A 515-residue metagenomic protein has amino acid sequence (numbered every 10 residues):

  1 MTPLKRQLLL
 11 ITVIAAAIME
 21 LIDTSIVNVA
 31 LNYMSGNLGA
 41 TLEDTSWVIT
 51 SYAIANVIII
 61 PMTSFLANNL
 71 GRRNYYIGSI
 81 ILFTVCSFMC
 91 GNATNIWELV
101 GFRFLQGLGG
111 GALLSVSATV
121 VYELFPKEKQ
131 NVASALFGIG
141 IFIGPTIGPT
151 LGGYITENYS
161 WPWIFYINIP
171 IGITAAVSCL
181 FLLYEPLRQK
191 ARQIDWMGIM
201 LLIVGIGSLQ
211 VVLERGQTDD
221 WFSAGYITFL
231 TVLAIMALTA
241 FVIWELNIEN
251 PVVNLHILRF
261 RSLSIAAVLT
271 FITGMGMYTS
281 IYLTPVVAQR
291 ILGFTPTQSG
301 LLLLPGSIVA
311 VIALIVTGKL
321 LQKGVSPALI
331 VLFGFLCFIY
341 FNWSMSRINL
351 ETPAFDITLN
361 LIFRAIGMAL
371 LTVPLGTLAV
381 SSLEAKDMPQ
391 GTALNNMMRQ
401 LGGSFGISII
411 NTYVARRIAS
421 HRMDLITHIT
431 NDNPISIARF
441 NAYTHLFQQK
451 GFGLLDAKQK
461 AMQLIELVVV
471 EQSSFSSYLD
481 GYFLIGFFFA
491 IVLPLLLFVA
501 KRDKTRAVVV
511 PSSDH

Functional and structural regions predicted by a protein language model:
L4-S64, N68, Y76, I81 (+9 more regions): Transmembrane core module of solute transporters
V29, P61-M62, T146, T150 (+7 more regions): Residue-level hotspots within transmembrane alpha-helices of multi-pass secondary transporters
I60-L202, R215: Helix-loop-helix hairpins in multi-pass membrane proteins, especially solute transporters
F137, I143-I147, G153, S280 (+1 more regions): Small-residue-rich alpha-helical segments with characteristic i,i+4
P170-L187, I203-R215, L233-N247, L493-A500: C-terminal membrane-cytosol helix-exit motif in multi-pass small-molecule transporters
V177-W196, I243-V252, L350, S420 (+1 more regions): Helix-loop junctions on the cytosolic side of multi-pass membrane transporters, especially the intracellular loop
Q400-F498, R506-H515: Hydrophobic transmembrane architecture of multi-pass small-molecule transporters
